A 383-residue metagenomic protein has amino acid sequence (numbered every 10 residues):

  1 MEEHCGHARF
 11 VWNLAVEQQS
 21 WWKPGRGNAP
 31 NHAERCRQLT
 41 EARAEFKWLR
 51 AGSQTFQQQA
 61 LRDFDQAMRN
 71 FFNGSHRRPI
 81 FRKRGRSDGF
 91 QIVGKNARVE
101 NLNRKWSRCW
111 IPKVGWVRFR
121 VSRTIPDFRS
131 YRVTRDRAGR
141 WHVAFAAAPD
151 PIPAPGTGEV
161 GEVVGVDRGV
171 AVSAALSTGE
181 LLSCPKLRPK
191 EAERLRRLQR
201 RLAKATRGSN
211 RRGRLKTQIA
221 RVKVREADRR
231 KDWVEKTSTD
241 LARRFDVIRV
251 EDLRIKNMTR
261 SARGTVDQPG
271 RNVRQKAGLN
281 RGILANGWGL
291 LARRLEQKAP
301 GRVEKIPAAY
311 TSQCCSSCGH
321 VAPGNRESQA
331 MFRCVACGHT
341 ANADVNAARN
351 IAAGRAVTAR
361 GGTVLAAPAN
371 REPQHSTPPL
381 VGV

Functional and structural regions predicted by a protein language model:
M1-F56: Gly/serine-rich nucleotide phosphate-binding loop at the start of the catalytic core of nucleotide/ADP-ribose-handling
V16, S20-K23, M68, F72-P79 (+3 more regions): Long, hydrophobic, amphipathic alpha-helical segments used as structural scaffolds
A33-D136, G264, R281: Acidic carboxylate diad motif detector
R123-R129, R137-V383: Positively charged, helix-rich recognition surfaces that bind polyanionic ligands
